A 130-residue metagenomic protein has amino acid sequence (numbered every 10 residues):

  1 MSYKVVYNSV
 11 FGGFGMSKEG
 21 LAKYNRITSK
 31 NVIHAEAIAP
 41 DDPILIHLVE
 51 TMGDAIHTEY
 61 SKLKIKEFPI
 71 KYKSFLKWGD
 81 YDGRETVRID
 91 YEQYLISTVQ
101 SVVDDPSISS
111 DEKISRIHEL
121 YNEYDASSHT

Functional and structural regions predicted by a protein language model:
S2-S97: Catalytic phosphate/metal-binding cores of nucleic-acid and nucleotide-processing enzymes, i.e., regions that mediate
Y24, R116-I117: A structural signal for short hydrophobic/aromatic patches embedded in well-ordered alpha helices
L95-D105: Charged/polar low-complexity intrinsically disordered segments, enriched in acidic residues
T98, I117-H118: Conserved N-terminal entry element of GNAT/NAT acetyltransferase domains
Y121-T130: Short acidic DE-rich linear segments
